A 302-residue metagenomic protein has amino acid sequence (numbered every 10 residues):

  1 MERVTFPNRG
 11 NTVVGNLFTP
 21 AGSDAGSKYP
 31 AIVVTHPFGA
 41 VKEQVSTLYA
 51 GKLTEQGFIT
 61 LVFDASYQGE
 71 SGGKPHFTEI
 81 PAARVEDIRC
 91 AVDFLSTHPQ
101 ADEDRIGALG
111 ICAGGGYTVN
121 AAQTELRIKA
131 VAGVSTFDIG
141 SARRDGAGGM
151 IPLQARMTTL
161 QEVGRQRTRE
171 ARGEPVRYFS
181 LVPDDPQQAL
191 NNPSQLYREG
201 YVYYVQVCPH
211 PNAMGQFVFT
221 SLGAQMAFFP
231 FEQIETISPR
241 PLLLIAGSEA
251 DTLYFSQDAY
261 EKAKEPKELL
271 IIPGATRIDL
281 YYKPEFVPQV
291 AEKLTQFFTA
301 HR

Functional and structural regions predicted by a protein language model:
M1-S27: N-terminal cap/lid segment of alpha/beta-hydrolase-fold proteins
G26-P37: Short beta-strand element of the alpha/beta-hydrolase
G39-G51, A65: The serine-hydrolase catalytic nucleophile loop
K52-G72: Conserved alpha/beta-hydrolase
T78-P99: Alpha/beta-hydrolase active-site loop
V119-V202: Alpha/beta-hydrolase-fold enzymes
I237, L244-A246: Short beta-strand/loop motif that positions the catalytic acidic residue of the alpha/beta-hydrolase fold
P273-A275, Y282-R302: Catalytic active-site module of serine/aspartate enzymes centered on a nucleophile-bearing elbow/loop
